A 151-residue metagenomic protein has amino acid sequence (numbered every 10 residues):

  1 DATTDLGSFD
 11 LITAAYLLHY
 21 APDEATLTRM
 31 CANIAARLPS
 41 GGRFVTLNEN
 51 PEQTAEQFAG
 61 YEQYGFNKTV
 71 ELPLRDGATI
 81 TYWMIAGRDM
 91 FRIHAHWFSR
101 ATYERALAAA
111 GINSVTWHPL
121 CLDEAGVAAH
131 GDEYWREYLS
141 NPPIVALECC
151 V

Functional and structural regions predicted by a protein language model:
D1-G7: Short conserved loop adjoining the S-adenosyl-L-methionine
D10: Conserved acidic residues
T13: A conserved beta-strand element that flanks and buttresses the S-adenosyl-L-methionine
Y16-Y20: Short catalytic micro-motifs in class I SAM-dependent methyltransferases
T28-S40: A short glycine-rich, Lys/Arg-flanked "PGG" loop and its adjoining helix->strand segment in the class I
F44-V45, S114: A short hydrophobic/small-residue beta-strand
V45-R105: SAM-dependent methyltransferase
T102, A106-V151: C-terminal lobe and adjacent flexible extensions of AdoMet/dcAdoMet transferase-like proteins
